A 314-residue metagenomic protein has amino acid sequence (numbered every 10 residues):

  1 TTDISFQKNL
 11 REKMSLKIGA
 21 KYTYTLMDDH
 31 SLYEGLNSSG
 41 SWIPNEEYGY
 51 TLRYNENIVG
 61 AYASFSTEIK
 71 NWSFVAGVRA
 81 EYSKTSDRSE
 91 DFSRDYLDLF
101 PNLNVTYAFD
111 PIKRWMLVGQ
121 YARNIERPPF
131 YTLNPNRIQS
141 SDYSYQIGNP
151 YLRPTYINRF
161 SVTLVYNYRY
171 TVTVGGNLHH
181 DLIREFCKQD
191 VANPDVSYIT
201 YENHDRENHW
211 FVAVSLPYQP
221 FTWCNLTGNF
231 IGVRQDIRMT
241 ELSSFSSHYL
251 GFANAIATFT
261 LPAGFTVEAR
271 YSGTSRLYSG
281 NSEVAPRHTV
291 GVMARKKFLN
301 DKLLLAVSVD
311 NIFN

Functional and structural regions predicted by a protein language model:
T1-S73, T106-D110, Q235-N254: Outer-membrane beta-barrel transmembrane domain signature of Gram-negative proteins, especially the mid-to-C-terminal
T2-I4, N57-A63, L99-V105, L117 (+6 more regions): Hydrophobic, lipid-facing positions within transmembrane beta-strands of outer-membrane proteins
D3, N45-Y50, N55, R153 (+3 more regions): Outer membrane beta-barrel strand-and-loop segments of large Gram-negative receptors, especially TonB-dependent
Y22-D28, T67-N71, A80-S86, Y107-F109 (+8 more regions): Transmembrane beta-strands of outer-membrane beta-barrel pores
T51-N57, D91-D98, S140, P150-P154 (+3 more regions): Replace "Gram-negative outer membrane beta-barrel proteins" with "bacterial and organellar outer membrane beta-barrel
E56-F92, Y96-T106, W223-R234, N254-R276: Surface-exposed extracellular loop regions of Gram-negative outer-membrane beta-barrel proteins
K84, I112-R159, V174-P194, F313-N314: Surface-exposed extracellular loop regions of Gram-negative outer-membrane beta-barrel proteins, predominantly
S246-N314: Conserved C-terminal beta-signal and adjacent last beta-strands/turns of outer-membrane beta-barrel proteins
